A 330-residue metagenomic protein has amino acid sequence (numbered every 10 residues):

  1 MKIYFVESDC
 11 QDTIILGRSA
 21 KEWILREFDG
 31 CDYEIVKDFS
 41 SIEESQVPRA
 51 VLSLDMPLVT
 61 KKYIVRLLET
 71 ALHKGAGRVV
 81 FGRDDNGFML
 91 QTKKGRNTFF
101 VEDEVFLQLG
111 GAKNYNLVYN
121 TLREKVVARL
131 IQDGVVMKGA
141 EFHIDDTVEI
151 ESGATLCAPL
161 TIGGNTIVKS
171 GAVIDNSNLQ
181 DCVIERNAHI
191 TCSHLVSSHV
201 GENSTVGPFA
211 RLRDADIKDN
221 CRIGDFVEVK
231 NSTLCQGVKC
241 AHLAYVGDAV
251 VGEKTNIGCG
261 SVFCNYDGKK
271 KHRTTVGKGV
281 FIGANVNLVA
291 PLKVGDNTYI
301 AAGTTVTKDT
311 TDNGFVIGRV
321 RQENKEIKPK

Functional and structural regions predicted by a protein language model:
M1-E141, D146-T147, G153, D312-G314 (+1 more regions): Terminal amphipathic alpha-helical/low-complexity segments used for targeting or macromolecular assembly
T13-L16, L107-G111, G164, V286 (+2 more regions): Catalytic cores of large soluble enzymes that bind and process phosphate-bearing ligands
L16, G110-K113, G163, S177 (+2 more regions): Conserved active-site and cofactor/substrate-binding residues in soluble primary-metabolism enzymes
F28, I190-K330: Glycine-rich hexapeptide-repeat left-handed beta-helix
K61-I64, I184, V200, T310: Short glycine-/acidic-enriched loop or helix-start segments at secondary-structure transitions that form or flank
Q132-V135, G164, G258, G268: Glycine-centered small-residue hotspots that permit tight backbone geometry or close packing
A140, D146-V183, H189-S193: Phosphate-binding active sites in nucleotide-utilizing proteins
